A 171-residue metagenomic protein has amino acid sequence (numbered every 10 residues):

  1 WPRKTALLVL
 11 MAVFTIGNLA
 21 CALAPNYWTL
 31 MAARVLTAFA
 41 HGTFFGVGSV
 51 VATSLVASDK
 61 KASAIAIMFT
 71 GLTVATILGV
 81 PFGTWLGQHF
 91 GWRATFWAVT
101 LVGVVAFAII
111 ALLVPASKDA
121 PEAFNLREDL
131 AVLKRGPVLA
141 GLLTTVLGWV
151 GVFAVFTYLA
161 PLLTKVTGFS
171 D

Functional and structural regions predicted by a protein language model:
W1-P25: Conserved MFS/SLC helix-loop-helix module at the cytosolic interface between two early adjacent transmembrane helices
M11, T15-N18, A33, T100-F107: A generic transmembrane-helix signature of 12-TM secondary carrier transporters
A22, A38-G46, I77, F153: Small-residue-rich segments within alpha-helical transmembrane domains of MFS-like 12-TM solute carriers
P25-T29, S58-K60, I67-L112, Y158 (+1 more regions): Helix-loop-helix hairpin linking two adjacent transmembrane segments in secondary transporters
Y27, A33-G71: Cytoplasmic helix-loop-helix junction between adjacent transmembrane helices in 12-TM secondary transporters
T37, H41, L72, A106 (+1 more regions): Hydrophobic transmembrane alpha-helices of secondary-active solute transporters
V114-T144: Juxtamembrane intracellular "pre-TM" segments in multi-pass secondary transporters
L139-D171: Extracytoplasmic gate region of multi-pass secondary transporters
